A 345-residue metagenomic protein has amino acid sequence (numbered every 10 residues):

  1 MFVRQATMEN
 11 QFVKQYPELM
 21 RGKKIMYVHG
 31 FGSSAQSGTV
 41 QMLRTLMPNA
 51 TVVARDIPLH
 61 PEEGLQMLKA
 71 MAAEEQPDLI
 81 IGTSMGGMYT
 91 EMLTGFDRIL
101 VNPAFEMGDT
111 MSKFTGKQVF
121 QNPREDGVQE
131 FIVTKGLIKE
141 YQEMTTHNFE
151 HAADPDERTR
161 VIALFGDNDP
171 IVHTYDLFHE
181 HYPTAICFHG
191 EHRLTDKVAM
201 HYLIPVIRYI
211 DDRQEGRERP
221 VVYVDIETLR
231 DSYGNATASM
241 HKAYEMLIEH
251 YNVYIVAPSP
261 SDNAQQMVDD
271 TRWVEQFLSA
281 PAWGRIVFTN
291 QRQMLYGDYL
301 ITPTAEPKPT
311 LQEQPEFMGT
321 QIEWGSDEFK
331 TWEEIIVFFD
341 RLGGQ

Functional and structural regions predicted by a protein language model:
Q15-E74: Active-site catalytic motif of lipid deacylating hydrolases and related acyltransferases
G30-S34, P58-L59, R193, R230 (+1 more regions): Short histidine/acidic/glycine/proline-rich micro-motifs that form metal- and phosphate-coordinating active-site loops
I81-T90: Gly/Ala-rich beta-loop-alpha elbow adjacent to hydrolase catalytic centers
D97-I99, P103-I210: The alpha/beta-hydrolase serine catalytic core
T184, H189-R219, E313-Q345: Charged phosphate-binding loop/patch that engages nucleotide di/tri-phosphates or the phosphate backbone of nucleic
R217-Y233: Asp-based phosphoryl-transfer active-site loop
R230-I255: Short, acidic loop-to-helix structural element flanking the phosphoryl-transfer center in phosphate-processing enzymes
A264-Q345: C-terminal cap/substrate-recognition subdomain and adjoining C-terminal extension of metal-dependent phosphatase-like
